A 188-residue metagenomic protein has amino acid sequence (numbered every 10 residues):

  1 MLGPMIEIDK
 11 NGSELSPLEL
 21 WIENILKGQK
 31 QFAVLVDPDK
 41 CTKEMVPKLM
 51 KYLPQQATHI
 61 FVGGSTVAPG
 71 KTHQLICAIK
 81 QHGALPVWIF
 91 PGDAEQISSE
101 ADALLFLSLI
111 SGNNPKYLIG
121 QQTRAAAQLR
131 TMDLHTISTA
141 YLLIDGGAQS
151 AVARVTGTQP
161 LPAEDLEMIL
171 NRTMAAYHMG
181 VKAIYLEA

Functional and structural regions predicted by a protein language model:
L2-V36, A126-S138, D145: N-terminal amphipathic alpha-helix/helix-capping segment at the start of soluble metabolic enzymes
Q31, P38-L85, P91-A188: Alpha/beta enzyme core
